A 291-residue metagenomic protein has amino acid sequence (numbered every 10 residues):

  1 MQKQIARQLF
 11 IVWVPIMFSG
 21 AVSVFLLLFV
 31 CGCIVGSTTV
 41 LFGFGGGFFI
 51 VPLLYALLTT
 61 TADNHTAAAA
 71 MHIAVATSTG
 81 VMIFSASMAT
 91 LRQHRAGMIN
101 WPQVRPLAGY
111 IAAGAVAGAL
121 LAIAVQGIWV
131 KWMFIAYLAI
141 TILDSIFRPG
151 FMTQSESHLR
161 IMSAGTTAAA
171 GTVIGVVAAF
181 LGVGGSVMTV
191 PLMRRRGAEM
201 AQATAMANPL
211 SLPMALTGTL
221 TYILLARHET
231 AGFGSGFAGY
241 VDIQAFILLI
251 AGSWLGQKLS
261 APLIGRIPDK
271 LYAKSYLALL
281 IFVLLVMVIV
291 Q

Functional and structural regions predicted by a protein language model:
Q4, L9: Cationic, low-complexity basic patches in intrinsically disordered or flexible, solvent-exposed regions
F18-A21, L27-Q103, Y110, A168-V173 (+1 more regions): Small-residue-rich hydrophobic segments that form or flank transmembrane alpha-helices in multi-pass membrane proteins
L26, A76, G80, P106 (+5 more regions): Alpha-helical transmembrane segments of integral membrane proteins
I83-A96, A136-R160, K258-P262, I281-Q291: Transmembrane helix exit motif
Q93-P106, V125-W132, S155-H158, P262-Y272: Interfacial helix-loop-helix linkers and transmembrane-helix boundary segments in multi-pass membrane proteins
G118-L120, V173-V183, G218-I223, V283-Q291: Hydrophobic alpha-helical transmembrane segments in multi-pass integral membrane proteins
